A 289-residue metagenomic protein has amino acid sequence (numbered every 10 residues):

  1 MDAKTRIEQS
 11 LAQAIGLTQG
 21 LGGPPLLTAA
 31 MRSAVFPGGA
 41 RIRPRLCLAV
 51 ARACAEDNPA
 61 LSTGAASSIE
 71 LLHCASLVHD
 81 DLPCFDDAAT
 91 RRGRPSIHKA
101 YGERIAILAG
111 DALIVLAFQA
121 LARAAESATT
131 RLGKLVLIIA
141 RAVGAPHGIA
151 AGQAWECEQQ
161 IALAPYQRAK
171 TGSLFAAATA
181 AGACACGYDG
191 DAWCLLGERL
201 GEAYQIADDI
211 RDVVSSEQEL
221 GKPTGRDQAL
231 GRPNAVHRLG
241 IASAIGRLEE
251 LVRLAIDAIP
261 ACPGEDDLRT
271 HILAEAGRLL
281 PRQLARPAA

Functional and structural regions predicted by a protein language model:
M1-Q19: N-terminal amphipathic/basic leader segments beginning at the initiator methionine
L11, I15, A120, Y204 (+1 more regions): Phosphate/pyrophosphate-binding loop motifs in nucleotide- or prenyl diphosphate-using proteins
G20-L280: Mg2+-dependent prenyl diphosphate-binding active-site environment of isoprenoid biosynthetic enzymes
A288-A289: Short, glycine-biased loop/turn motifs at secondary-structure junctions and in low-complexity Ser/Thr/Pro-rich termini
